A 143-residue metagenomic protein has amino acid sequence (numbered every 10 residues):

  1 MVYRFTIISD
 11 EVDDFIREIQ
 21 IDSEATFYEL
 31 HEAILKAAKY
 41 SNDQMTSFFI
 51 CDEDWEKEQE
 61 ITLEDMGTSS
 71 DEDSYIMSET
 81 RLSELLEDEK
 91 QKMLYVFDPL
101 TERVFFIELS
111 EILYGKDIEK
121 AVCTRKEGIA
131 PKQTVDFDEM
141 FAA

Functional and structural regions predicted by a protein language model:
M1-A143: Short linear regulatory motifs enriched in tryptophan with gly/pro/ser
